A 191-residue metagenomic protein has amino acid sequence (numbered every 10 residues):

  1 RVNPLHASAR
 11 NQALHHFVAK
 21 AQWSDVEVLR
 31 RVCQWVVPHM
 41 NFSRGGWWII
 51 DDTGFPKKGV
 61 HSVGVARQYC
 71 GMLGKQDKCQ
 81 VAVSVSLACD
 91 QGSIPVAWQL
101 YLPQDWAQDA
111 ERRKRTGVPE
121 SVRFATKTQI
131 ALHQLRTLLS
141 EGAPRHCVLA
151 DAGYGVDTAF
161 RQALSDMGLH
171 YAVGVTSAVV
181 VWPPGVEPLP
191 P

Functional and structural regions predicted by a protein language model:
V2, H39-F42, E141, D166-M167: Alpha-helix C-cap/termination motif
N3-H16: Short, basic interhelical loop/turn and adjoining N-cap of the next helix at nucleic-acid- or acidic-partner-contacting
H6, S24, R123: Catalytic cores of large soluble enzymes that bind and process phosphate-bearing ligands
A13-V18, Q22, R145: Alpha/propeptide regions of enzymes that mature by internal proteolysis
H15, L29-V37, L132, R136 (+1 more regions): Generic detector of well-ordered alpha-helical segments enriched in charged/polar residues, highlighting helical
K20-Q104, D109, R115: Active-site-proximal, Lys/Arg-enriched surface segment that forms a nucleic-acid-binding/basic interface patch
E111-P191: An internal, acidic/charged active-site-proximal segment that coordinates divalent cations and/or engages
